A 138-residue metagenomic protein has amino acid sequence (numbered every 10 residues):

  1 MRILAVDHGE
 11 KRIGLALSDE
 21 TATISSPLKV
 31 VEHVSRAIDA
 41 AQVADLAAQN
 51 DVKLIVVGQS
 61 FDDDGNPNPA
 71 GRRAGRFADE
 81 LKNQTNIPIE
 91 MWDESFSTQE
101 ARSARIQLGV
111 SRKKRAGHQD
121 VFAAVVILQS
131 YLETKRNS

Functional and structural regions predicted by a protein language model:
M1-I3, E10-S138: Phosphate- and other anionic-substrate recognition elements at nucleic-acid/protein interfaces
